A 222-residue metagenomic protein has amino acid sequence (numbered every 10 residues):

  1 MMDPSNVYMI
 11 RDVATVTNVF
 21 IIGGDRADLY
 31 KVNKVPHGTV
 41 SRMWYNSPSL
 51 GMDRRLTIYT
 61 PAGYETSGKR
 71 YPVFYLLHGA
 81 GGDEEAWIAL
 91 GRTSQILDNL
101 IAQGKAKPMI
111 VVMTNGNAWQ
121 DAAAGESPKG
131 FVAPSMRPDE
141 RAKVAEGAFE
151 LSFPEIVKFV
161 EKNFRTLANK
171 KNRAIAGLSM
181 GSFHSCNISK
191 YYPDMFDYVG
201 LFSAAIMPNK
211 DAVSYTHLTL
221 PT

Functional and structural regions predicted by a protein language model:
M1-L218: Non-catalytic cap/lid and distal C-terminal segments of serine-dependent acyl enzymes
